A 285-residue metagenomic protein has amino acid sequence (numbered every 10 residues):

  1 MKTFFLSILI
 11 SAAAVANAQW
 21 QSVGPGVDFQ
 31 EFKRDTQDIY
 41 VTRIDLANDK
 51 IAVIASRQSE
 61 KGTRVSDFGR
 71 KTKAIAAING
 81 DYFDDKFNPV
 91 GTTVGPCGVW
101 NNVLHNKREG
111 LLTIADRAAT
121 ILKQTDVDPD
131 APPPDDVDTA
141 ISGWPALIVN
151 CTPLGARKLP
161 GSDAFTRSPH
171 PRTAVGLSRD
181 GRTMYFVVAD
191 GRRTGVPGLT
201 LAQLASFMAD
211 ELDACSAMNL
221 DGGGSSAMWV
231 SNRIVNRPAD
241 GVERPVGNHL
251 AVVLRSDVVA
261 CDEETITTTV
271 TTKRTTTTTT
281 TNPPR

Functional and structural regions predicted by a protein language model:
M1-F4: Positively charged n-region of N-terminal signal peptides that target proteins for export
I8-N17: Hydrophobic h-region of N-terminal signal peptides that target proteins for export in Gram-negative bacteria
A16-R285: Gly/Ser/Thr/Pro-rich low-complexity, intrinsically disordered segments
